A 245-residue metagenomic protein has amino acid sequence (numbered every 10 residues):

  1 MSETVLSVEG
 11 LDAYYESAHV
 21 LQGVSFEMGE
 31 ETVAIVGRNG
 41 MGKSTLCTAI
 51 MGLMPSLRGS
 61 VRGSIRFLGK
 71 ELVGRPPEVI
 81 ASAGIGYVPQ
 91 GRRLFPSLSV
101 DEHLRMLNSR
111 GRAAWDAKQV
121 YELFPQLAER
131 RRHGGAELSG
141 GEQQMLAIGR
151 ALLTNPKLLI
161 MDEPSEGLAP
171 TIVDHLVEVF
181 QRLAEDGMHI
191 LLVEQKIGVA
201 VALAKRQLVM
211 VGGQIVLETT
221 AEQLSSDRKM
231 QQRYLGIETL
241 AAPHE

Functional and structural regions predicted by a protein language model:
V36-M41: The feature captures the beta-strand-to-loop junction immediately N-terminal to the Walker
M54-R58, K70-R92, A117, E129-R132 (+1 more regions): ABC ATPase NBD coupling module
G59-K70, A113-A117, E122: Conserved ABC transporter NBD signature motif
G91, S97-S109: Q-loop/switch helix immediately C-terminal to the Walker
G134-L138, E142: Conserved ABC ATPase signature
A151-L152: ABC ATPase C-loop
L159-E163: Catalytic Walker B motif of ABC-type/P-loop ATPase nucleotide-binding domains
